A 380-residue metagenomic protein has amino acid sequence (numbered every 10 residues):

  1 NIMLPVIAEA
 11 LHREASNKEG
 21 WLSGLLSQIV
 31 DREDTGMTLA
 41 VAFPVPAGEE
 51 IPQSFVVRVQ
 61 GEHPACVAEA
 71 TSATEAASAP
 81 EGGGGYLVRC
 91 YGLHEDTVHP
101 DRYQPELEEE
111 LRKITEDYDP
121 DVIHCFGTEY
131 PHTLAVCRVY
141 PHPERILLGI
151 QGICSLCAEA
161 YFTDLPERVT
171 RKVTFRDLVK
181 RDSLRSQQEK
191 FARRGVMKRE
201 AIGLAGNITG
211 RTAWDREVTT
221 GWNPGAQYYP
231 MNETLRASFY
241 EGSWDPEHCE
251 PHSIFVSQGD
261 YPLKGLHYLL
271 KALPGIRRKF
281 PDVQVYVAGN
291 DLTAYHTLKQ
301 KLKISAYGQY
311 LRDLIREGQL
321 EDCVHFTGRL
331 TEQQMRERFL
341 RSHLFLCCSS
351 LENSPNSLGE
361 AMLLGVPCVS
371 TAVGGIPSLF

Functional and structural regions predicted by a protein language model:
N1-E69, E75, E81, R89: N-terminal subdomain of nucleotide-sugar transferases
T115, E337-S342: Short alpha-helical donor nucleotide-sugar binding micro-motif in glycosyltransferases
T170-N207, E217, G221: Membrane-proximal helix-turn-helix segments that form the acceptor-binding/catalytic region of lipid-linked
D245-K264, L270-G275, V285-A288: Conserved donor-binding/catalytic core segment of Leloir-type glycosyltransferases
K299-R329, Q333: Nucleotide-activated donor-binding/catalytic signature segment of Leloir-type glycosyltransferases, i.e., the conserved
S350: Aromatic "clamp/platform" in nucleotide-sugar-dependent glycosyltransferases that forms part of the donor/acceptor
P367-S370: Short hydrophobic beta-strand element within catalytic cores of glycosyltransferases and related nucleotide-activated
V373-F380: Short acidic/histidine- and often glycine-rich active-site loop of Leloir-type glycosyltransferases that engages
